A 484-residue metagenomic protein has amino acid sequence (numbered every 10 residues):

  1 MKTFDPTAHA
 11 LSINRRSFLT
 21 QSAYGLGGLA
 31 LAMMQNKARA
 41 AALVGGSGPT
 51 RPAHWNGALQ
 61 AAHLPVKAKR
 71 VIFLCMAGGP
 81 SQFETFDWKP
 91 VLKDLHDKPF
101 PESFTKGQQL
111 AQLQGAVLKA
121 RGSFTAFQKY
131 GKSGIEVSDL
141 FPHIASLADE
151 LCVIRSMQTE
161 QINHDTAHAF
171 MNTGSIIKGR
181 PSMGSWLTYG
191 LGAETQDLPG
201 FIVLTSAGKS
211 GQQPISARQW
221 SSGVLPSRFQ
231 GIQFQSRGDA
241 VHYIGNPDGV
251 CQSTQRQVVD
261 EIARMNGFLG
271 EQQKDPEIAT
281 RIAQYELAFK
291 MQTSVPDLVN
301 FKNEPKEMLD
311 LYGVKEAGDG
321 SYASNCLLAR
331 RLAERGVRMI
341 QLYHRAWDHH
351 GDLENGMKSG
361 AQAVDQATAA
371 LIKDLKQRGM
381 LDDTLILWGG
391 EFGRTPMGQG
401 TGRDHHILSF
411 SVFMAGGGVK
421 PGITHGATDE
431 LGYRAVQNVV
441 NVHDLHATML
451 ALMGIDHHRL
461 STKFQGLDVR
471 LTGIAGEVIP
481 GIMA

Functional and structural regions predicted by a protein language model:
M1-A484: Ligand-binding pockets and gating/stacking loops
